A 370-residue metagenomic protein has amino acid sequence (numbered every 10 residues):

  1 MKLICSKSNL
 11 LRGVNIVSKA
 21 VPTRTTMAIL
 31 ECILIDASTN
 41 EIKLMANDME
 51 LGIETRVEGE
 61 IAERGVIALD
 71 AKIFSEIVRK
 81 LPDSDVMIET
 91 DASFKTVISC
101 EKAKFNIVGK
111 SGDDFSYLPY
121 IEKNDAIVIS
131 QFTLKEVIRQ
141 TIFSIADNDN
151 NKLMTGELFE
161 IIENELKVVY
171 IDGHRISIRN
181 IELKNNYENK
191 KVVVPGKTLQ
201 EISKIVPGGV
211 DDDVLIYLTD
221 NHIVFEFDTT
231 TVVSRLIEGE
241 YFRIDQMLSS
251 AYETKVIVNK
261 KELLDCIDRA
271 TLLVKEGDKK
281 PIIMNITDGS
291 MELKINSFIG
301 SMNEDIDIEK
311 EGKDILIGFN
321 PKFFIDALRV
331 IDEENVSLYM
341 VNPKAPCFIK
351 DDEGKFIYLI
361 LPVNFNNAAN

Functional and structural regions predicted by a protein language model:
M1-N370: Structural preference for solvent-exposed beta-strand-turn elements and adjacent flexible terminal/loop segments within
